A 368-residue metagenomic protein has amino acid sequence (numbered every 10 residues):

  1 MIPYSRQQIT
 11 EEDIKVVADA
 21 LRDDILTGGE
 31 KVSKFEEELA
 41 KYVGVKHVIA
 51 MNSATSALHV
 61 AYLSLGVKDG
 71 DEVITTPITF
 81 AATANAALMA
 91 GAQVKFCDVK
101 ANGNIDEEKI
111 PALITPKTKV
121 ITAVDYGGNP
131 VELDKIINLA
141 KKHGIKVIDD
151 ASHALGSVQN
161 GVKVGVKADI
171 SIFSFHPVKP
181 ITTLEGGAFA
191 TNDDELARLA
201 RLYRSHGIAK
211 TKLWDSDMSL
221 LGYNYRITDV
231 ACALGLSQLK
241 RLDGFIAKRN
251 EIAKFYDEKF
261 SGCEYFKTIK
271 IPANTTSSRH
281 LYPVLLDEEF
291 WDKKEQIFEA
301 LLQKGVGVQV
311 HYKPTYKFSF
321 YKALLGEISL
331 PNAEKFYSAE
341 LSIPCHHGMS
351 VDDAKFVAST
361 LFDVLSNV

Functional and structural regions predicted by a protein language model:
M1-I25, E30, P344: N-terminal "arm"/small-domain region of PLP-dependent enzymes with the aminotransferase-like
I25-E72, A86-A90, F96, V162: Phosphate-binding glycine-rich loop
S33-E37, Y42-V48, E108, V120-V124 (+4 more regions): PLP-dependent aminotransferase class I/II
H59-I114, V120: Conserved PLP-anchoring active-site segment centered on the Schiff-base-forming lysine
D71, P77-T79, D98, A151 (+3 more regions): Nucleotide-sugar donor-binding loop of glycosyltransferases
A90, K142-H143, K304: Helix C-cap/helix->beta junction micro-motif
A101-T183, A188-A190, E195: Active-site phosphate-binding strand-loop segment of PLP-dependent enzymes
